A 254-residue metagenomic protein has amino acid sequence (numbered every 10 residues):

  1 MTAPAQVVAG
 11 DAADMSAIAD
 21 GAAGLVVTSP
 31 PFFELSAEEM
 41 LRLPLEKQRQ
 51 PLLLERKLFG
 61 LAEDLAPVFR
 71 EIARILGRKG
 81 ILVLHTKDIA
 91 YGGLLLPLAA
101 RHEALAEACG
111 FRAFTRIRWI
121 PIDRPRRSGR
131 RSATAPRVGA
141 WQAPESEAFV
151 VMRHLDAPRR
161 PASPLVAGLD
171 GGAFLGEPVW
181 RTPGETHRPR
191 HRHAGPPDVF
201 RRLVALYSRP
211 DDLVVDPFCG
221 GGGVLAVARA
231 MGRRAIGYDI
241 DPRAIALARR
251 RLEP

Functional and structural regions predicted by a protein language model:
M1-L247: Core catalytic lobe of class I
P51, E253-P254: Conserved phosphoryl-transfer catalytic core
R250: Residue-level detection of the helix-turn-helix DNA-binding "recognition helix"
